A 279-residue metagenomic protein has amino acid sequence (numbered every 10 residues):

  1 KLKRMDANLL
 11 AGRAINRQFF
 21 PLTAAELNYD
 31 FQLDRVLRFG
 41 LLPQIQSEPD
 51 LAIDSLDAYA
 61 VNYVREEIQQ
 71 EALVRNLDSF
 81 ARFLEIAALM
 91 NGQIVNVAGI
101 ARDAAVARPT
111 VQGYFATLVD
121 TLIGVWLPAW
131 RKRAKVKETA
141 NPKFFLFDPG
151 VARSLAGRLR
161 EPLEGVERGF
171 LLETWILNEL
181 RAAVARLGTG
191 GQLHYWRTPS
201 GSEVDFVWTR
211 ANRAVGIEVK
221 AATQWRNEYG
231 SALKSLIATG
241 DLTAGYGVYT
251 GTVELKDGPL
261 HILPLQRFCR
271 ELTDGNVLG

Functional and structural regions predicted by a protein language model:
K1-I15, F31: Short regulatory helix/loop adjacent to the ATP-binding pocket of P-loop NTPases
K1-R4, G247-E254: Short, polar loop motifs at secondary-structure junctions
L9, A185-R186, K234-T243: Arginine/glycine-rich "motif VI" loop of SF2 helicases in the C-terminal RecA-like domain
N16-N28: Conserved AAA+ ATPase "SRH/arginine-finger" region at the nucleotide-binding site
D50, D54-A214: Accessory nucleic acid-recognition modules appended to NTPase machines
V215-Q224: Active-site ExK catalytic segment of metal-dependent nucleases
T223-A232: Active-site-adjacent loop/helix micro-motif of nuclease/hydrolase catalytic cores
T250-G279: Domain-level recognition of nuclease-like catalytic cores that cleave nucleotide substrates
